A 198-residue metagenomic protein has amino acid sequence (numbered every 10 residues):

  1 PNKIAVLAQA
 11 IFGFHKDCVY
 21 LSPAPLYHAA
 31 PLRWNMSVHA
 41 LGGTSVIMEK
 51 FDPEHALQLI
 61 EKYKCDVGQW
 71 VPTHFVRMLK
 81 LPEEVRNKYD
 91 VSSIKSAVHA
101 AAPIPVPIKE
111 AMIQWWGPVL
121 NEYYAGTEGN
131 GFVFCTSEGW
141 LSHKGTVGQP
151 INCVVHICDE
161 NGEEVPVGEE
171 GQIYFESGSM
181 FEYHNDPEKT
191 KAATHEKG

Functional and structural regions predicted by a protein language model:
P1-V19, P23, Y27-D66, L81: Conserved AMP-binding/adenylation subdomain of ANL enzymes
V6, V76, E110, G145 (+1 more regions): Active-site phosphate/pyrophosphate- and oxyanion-stabilizing loops and adjacent acidic/basic residues in soluble
L21, V46, S96-V98, N121 (+1 more regions): Structural detector of well-ordered beta-strand residues that form the stable sheet scaffold of enzyme domains
A40-L41, C65-W70, L79-H143, Q149-H156 (+2 more regions): Gly/Ser/Thr-rich phosphate-binding loop
F51-D52, T73, P103: Short beta->alpha linker loops
Q149-N152, E163-T194: Conserved ATP/PPi-binding loop(s) of AMP-dependent carboxylate-activating enzymes
